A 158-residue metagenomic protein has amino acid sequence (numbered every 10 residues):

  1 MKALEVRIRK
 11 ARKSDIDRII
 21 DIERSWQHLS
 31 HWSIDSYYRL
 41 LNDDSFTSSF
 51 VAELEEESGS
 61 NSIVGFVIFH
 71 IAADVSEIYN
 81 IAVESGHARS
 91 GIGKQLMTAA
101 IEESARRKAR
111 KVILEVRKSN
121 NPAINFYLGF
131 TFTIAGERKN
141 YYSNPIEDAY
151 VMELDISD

Functional and structural regions predicted by a protein language model:
M1-A3: Short, conserved catalytic or adaptor-binding loops enriched in Gly and charged residues
V6-I8, F132: Generic structural signal for residues in well-ordered beta-strands
K10-G86, M97-A99, E103, R107 (+1 more regions): Acetyl-CoA-dependent GNAT
H31, S90-G91, I146: Non-catalytic, surface-exposed connector residues within folded enzymatic/regulatory domains
S49, R110, R117-N121, F130 (+1 more regions): C-terminal "cap" of GNAT-fold acetyltransferases
F66, A135-E137: Residue-level detector of high-confidence beta-strand sites
N80, E84-T98, A105-R107, K111 (+3 more regions): Conserved glycine-rich acetyl-CoA-binding loop
